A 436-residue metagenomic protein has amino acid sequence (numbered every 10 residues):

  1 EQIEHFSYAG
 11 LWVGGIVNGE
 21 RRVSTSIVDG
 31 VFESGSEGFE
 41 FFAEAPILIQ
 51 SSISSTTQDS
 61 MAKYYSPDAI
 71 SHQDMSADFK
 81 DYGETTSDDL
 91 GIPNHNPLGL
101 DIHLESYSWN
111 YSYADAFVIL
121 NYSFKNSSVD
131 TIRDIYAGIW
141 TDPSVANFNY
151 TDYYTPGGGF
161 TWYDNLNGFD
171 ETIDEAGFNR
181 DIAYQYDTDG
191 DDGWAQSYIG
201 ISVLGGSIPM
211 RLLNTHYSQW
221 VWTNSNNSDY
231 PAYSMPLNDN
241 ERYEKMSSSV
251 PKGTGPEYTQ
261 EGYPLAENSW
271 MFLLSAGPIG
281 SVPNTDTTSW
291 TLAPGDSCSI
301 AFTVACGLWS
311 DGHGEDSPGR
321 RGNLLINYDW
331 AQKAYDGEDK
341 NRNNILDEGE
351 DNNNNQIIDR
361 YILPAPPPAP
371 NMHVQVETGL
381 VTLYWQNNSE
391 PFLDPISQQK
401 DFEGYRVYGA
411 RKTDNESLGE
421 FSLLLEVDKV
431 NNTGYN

Functional and structural regions predicted by a protein language model:
E1-N436: Extracellular/surface-associated beta-sandwich interaction domains
